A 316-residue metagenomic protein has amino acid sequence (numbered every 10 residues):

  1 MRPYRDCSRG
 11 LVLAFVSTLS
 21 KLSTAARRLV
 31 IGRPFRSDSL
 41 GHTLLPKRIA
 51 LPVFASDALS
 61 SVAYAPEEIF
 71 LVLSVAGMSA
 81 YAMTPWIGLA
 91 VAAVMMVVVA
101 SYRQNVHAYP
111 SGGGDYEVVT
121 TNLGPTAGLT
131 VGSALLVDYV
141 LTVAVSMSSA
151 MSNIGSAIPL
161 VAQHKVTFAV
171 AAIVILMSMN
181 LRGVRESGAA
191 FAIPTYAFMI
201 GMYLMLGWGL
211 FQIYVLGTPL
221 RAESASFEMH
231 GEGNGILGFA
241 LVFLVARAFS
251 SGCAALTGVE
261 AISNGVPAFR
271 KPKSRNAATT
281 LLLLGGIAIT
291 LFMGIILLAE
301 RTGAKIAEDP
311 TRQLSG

Functional and structural regions predicted by a protein language model:
L13-P66, A100, S111, V119-T126 (+2 more regions): Membrane-interface "cap" regions at the ends of multi-pass membrane proteins
V53, I69-V72, R103-A108, V118-T121 (+1 more regions): Helix-loop junctions at the membrane interface of multi-pass solute transporters
I69-T120, T126-V131, V145-A172, G285-M293: Extracellular loop-to-transmembrane helix junctions
R103-A108, S156-P159, I173-T195, P267-K271: Membrane-water interface regions at transmembrane-helix termini and the short interhelical loops of multi-pass membrane
L176, L181-V215, T280-L283: Membrane-interface loop-to-helix entry segments
G183-A192, G258-I287: Hydrophobic, small-residue-rich membrane helices and short re-entrant helix-turn-helix hairpins that build
Y196, Y203-A255: Helix-loop-helix junctions that connect adjacent transmembrane segments in multi-pass membrane transporters
G209-L220, L281-G316: Extracellular/periplasmic helix-exit of transmembrane alpha-helices
